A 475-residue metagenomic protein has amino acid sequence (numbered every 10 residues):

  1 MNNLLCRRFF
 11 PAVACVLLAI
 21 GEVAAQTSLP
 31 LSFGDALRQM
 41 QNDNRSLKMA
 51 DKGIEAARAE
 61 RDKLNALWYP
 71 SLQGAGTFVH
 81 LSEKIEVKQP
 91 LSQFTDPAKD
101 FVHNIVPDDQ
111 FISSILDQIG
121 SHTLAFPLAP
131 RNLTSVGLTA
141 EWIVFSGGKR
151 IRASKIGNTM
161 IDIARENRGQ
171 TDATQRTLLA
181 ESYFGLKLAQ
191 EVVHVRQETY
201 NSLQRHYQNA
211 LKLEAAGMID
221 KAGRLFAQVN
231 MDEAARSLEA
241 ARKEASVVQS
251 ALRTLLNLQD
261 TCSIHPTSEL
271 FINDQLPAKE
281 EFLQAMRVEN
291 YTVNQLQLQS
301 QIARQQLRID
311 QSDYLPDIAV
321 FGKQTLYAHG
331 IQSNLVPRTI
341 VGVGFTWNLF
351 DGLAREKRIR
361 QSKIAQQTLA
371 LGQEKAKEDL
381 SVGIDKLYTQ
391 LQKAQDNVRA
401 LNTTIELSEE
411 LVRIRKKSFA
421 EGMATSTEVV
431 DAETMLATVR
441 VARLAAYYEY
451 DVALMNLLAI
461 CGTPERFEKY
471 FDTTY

Functional and structural regions predicted by a protein language model:
M1-G34: Bacterial Sec-dependent N-terminal signal peptides
N2-N3, L31, A59-R61, E166-R287 (+3 more regions): Periplasmic alpha-helical coiled-coil/stalk elements that build and connect Gram-negative outer-membrane
Q26, Q73-A75, H80-K99, A442-Y475: Acidic, low-complexity, intrinsically disordered peripheral segments
L37, M49-L64, T171, Q175-H194 (+5 more regions): Amphipathic alpha-helical coiled-coil segments
L37-D43, Q93-S121, I219, Q228 (+2 more regions): Amphipathic alpha-helical coiled-coil scaffold segments and their short linker/junction regions
K48, S71-E86, H122-R131, E141-Q170 (+5 more regions): Small/polar (Gly/Ser/Thr/Ala-rich) solvent-exposed segments that form structured loops/beta-strands/short helices used
L133-S135, E181, F226, D317 (+1 more regions): Transmembrane beta-barrel architecture of outer-membrane proteins
T134-A140, F282, T339-F345: Hydrophobic, lipid-facing positions within transmembrane beta-strands of outer-membrane proteins
